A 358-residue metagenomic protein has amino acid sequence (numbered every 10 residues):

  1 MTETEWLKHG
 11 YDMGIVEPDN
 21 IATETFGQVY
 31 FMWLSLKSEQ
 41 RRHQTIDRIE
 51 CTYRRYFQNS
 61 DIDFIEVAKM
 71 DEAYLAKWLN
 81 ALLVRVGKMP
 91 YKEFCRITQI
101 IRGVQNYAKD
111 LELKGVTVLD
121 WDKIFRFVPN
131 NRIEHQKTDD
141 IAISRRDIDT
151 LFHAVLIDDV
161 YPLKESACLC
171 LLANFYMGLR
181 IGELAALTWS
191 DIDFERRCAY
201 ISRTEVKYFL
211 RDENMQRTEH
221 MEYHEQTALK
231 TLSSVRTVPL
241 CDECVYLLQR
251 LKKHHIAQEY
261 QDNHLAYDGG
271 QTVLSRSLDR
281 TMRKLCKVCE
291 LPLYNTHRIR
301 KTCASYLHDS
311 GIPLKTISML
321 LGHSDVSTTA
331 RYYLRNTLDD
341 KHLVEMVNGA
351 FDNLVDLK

Functional and structural regions predicted by a protein language model:
D12-V16, G27-K88, Y107: Basic/aromatic-enriched alpha-helical hairpins
M70, C95, E165-C168, Q271-R276 (+1 more regions): Short basic/aromatic active-site micro-motif
L75, I101-Q105, L184, R283 (+3 more regions): Short, basic/aromatic-rich helical patch in the C-terminal catalytic core of site-specific tyrosine
R85, Y91, C95, D110 (+3 more regions): Basic, Lys/Arg- and aromatic-enriched nucleic-acid-binding interface segment
I148-D149, S233-L291: Active-site/catalytic core of tyrosine-dependent DNA strand-transfer enzymes
D191-C198, L293, I312-Y332: Short, polar N-cap/turn motifs at the start of nucleic acid-interacting alpha helices
R196, K207-F209, E213-V235, C244 (+2 more regions): C-terminal secondary-structure termini that scaffold catalytic or DNA-interacting sites
E205, L321-M346: Catalytic-site neighborhood detector that most strongly recognizes the C-terminal catalytic loop/helix of tyrosine
